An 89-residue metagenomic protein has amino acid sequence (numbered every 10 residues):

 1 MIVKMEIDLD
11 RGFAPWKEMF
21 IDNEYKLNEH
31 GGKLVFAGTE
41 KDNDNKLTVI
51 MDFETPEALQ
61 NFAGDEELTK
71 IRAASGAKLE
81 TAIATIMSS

Functional and structural regions predicted by a protein language model:
I2-K4: Extreme N-terminal starter segment of soluble prokaryotic enzymes
E6-D8, I50-D52: Short hydrophobic/aromatic beta-strand micro-patches that form the beta-sheet surface supporting nucleotide- or nucleic
D8-E18: Short, surface-exposed ligand-recognition loops at beta-strand->loop->(often short) alpha-helix junctions that present
K17-F36, D52-T85: An amphipathic, aromatic/His-enriched active-site/gating alpha helix that lines ligand/cofactor pockets
T39-N43: A short beta-turn/loop motif at secondary-structure boundaries
D44-T48: Surface-exposed aromatic
M87-S89: Short, low-order "capping/linker" segments at domain edges
